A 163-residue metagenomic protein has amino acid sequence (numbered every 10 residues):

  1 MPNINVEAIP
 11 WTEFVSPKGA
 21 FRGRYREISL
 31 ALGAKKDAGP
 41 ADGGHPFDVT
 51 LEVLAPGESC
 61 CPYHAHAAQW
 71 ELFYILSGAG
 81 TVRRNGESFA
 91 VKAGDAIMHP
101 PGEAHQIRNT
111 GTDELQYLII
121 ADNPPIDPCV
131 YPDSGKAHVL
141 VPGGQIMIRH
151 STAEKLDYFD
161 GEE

Functional and structural regions predicted by a protein language model:
M1-P46, D133-E163: A short, N-terminal "cap"/entry segment at the start of jelly-roll beta-barrel domains of the cupin/DSBH fold
Y25, D48-L51, A104, E114: Conserved beta-strand residues within beta-sheet cores
L30-D37, T50-H66, P101: Conserved short histidine dyad/triad with adjacent acidic residue
P46-F47, L51-P56, A65-R83, I120-D122: Short, conserved beta-strand element in jelly-roll/cupin
S59-C61, T81, I97, G102-Q106: Histidine-centered metal-chelating micro-motifs
L72, A79-T81, S88, A104 (+1 more regions): Structural motif
G86-G102: Short acidic-glycine-tyrosine-enriched beta hairpin
P101-D127: Ligand-binding loop in jelly-roll beta-barrel domains
